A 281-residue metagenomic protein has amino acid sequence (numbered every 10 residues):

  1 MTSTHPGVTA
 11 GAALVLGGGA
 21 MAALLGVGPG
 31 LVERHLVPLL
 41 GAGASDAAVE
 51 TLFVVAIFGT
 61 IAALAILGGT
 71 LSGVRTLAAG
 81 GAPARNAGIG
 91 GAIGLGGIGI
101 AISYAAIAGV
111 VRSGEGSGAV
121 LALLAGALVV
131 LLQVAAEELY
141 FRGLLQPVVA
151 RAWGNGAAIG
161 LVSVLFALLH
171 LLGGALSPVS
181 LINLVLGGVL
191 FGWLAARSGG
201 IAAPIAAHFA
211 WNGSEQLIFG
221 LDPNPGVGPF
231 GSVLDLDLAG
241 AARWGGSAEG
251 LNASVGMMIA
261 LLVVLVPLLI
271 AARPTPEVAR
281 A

Functional and structural regions predicted by a protein language model:
M1-R75, Q216-A281: N-terminal, membrane-interfacial amphipathic/helix-forming hydrophobic leader that caps and precedes the first
T2-G17, G81-I89, V120, W153-A157 (+2 more regions): N-terminal export and membrane-targeting signals
G17-L25, V49-I57, I89-I93, V129 (+2 more regions): Alpha-helical transmembrane segments of multi-pass integral membrane proteins
G28-E50, T70-L139, Q146-R151: Juxtamembrane helix-loop-helix connectors linking adjacent transmembrane helices in multi-pass membrane enzymes
T60, A92-I100, L161, A260: Hydrophobic alpha-helical transmembrane segments of multipass membrane transporters and ion channels, focusing on
V120-R280: Transmembrane helix-loop-helix hairpins at the membrane interface of multi-pass integral membrane proteins
